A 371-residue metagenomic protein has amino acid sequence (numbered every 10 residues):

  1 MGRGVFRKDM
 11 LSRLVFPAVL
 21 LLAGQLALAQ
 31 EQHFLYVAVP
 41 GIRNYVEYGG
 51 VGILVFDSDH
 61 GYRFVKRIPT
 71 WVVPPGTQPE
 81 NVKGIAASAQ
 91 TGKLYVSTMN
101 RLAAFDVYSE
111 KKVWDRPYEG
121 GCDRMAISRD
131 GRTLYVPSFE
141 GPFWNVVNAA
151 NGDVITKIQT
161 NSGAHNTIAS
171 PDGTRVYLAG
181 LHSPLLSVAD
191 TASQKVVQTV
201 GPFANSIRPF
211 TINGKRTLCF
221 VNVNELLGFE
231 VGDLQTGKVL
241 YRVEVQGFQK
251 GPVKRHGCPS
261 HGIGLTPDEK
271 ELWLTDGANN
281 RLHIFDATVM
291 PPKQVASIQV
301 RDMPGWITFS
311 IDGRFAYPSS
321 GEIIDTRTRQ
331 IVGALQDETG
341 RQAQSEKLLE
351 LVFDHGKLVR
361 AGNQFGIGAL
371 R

Functional and structural regions predicted by a protein language model:
M1-S12: N-terminal secretory signal peptides that target proteins for export/translocation
R13-Q25: Bacterial N-terminal signal peptides
Q25-R371: Predominantly soluble domains enriched in secretory-pathway, periplasmic, or organellar proteins
